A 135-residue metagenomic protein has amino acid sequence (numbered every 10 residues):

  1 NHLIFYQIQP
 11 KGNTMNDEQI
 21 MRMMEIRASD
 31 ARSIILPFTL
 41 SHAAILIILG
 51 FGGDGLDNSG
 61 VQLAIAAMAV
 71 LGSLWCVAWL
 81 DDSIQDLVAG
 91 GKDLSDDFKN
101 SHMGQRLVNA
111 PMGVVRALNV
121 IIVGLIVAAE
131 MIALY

Functional and structural regions predicted by a protein language model:
F5-A43: Cytosolic-side membrane-entry/anchor segment at the start of a transmembrane helix
N16-M24, G91-V114: Short membrane-interface loop/juxtamembrane segments of multi-pass integral membrane proteins
A28-A31, N58-V61, Q105-V115: Membrane-interface helix-boundary signature
S29-M68: Long, highly hydrophobic alpha-helical transmembrane signal-anchor segments
P37, S41, S73, V120-I121: Hydrophobic alpha-helical transmembrane segments of small proteolipidic membrane proteins, enriched in energy-coupled
A44-F51, R116-Y135: Alpha-helical transmembrane segments and their membrane-interface junctions in multi-pass membrane proteins
L49-G55, W79-K92, I132: Juxtamembrane transmembrane-helix termini
G60-D86: Hydrophobic alpha-helical membrane-embedded segments
